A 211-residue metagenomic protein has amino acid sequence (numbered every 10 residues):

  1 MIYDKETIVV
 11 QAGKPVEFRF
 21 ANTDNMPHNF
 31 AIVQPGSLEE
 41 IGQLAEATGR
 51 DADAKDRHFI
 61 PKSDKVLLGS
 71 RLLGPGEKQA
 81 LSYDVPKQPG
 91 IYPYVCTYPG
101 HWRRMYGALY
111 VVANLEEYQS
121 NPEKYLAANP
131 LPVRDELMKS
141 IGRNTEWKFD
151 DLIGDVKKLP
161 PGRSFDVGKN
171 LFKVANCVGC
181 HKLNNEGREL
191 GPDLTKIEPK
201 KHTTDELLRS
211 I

Functional and structural regions predicted by a protein language model:
Y3-E6, L68: Surface-exposed, proline-enriched loop/turn segments that connect beta strands in immunoglobulin-like
E6-I32, Q79-C96: Beta-strand cores of secreted/periplasmic/IMS beta-sandwich domains, seen most often in copper-related folds
A21-H28, G100-R104, K169-D193: Periplasmic/extracellular electron-transfer cofactor-ligation site, primarily the c-type cytochrome heme-c attachment
G36-Q43, E186-I211: Gly/Gly-Pro-rich "capping" loops immediately C-terminal to redox-active cysteine motifs in periplasmic/lumenal
S37-K87, Y118-L126: Extracytoplasmic beta-sandwich strand-turn segments characteristic of Greek-key/jelly-roll folds
I91-L109: Terminal connector regions
R104, A108-R163: Post-cleavage N-terminal segment of exported redox proteins
E146-F149, P160-L183, E198: Sequence/structural segment immediately N-terminal to covalent heme-attachment motifs in c-type and related
